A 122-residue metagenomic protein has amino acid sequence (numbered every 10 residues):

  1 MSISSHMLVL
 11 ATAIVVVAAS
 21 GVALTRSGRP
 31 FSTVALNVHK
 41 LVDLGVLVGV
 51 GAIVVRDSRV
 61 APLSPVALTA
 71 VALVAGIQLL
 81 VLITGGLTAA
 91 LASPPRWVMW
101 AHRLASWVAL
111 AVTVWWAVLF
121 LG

Functional and structural regions predicted by a protein language model:
M1-G122: Membrane-embedded alpha-helical bundles that constitute the cytochrome b-like, heme-associated redox core of multi-pass
